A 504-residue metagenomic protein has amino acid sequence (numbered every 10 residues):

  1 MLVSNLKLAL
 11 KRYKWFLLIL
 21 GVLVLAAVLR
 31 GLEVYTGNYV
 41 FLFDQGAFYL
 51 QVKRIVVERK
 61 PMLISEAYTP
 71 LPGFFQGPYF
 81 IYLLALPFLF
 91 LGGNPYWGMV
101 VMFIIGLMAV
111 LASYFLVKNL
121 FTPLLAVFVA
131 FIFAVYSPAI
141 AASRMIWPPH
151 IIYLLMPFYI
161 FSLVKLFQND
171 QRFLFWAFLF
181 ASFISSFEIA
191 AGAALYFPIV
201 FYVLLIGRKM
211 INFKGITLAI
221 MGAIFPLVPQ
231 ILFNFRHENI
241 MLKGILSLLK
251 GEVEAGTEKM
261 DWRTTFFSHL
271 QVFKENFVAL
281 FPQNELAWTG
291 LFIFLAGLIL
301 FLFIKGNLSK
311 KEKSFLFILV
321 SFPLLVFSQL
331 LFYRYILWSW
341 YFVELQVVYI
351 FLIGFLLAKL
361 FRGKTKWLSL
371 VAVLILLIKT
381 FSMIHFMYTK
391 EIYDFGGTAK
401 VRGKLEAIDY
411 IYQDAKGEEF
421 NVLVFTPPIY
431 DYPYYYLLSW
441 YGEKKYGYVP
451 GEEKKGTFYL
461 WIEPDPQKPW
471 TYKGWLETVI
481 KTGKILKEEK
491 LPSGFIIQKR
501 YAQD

Functional and structural regions predicted by a protein language model:
K7, L20, I220-I224, L357-M387: Signature aromatic-anchored transmembrane alpha helix within multi-pass, membrane-resident enzymes that catalyze glycan
G31-E33, G46-G73, Y79-Y82, L86 (+1 more regions): Extracytosolic helix-loop segments that constitute the early lumenal/periplasmic catalytic or substrate-binding loops
G37, S339, L368-A415, F425-L438 (+1 more regions): Membrane-proximal, lumen/periplasm-facing interface regions of secretory-pathway glyco- and lipid-modifying enzymes
Y49-E58, S186, G192-E312: Transmembrane-lumen/periplasm boundary regions of multi-pass, lipid-linked membrane glycan transferases
V100-L120, P157-S162, F301-F303: Transmembrane-helix motifs of polytopic, lipid-linked glycan transferases
N119-L120, Y159-W176, I184, V203: Membrane-interface transmembrane helices that cradle and orient dolichyl/undecaprenyl
P138-I151: Short acidic/glycine- and proline-prone juxtamembrane loop motifs at membrane-interface regions of multi-pass membrane
S143, K313-K364: Hydrophobic/aromatic-rich transmembrane helices and adjacent perimembrane loops
